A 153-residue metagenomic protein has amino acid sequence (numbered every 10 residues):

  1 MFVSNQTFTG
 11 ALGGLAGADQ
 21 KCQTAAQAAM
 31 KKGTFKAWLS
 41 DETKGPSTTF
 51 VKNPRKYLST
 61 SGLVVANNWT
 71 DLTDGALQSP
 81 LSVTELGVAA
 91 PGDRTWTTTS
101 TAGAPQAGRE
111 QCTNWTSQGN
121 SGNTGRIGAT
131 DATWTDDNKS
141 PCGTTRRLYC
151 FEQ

Functional and structural regions predicted by a protein language model:
M1-Q153: Secreted/extracellular ectodomain signature
